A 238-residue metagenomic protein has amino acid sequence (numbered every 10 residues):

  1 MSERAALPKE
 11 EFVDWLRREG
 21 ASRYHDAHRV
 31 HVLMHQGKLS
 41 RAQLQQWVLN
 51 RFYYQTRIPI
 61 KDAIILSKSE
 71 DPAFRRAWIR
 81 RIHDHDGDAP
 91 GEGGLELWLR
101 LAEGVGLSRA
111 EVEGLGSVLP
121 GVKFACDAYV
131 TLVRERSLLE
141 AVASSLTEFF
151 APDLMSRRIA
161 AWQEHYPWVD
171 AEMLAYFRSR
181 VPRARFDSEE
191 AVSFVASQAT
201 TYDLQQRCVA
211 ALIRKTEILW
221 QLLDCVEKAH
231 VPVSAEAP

Functional and structural regions predicted by a protein language model:
S2-P238: Non-heme di-metal
